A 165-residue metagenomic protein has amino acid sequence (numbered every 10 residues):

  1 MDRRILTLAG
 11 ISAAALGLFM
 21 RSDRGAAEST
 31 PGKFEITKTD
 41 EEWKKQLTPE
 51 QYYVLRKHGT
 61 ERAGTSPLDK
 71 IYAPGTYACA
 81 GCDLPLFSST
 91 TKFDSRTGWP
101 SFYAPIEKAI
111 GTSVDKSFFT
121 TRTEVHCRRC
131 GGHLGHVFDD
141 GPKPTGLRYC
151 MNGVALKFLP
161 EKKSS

Functional and structural regions predicted by a protein language model:
M1, K38-T39, L47: Short coil/turn linker and secondary-structure boundary residues
M1-A14: N-terminal secretory signal peptides and thylakoid transit peptides that target proteins across membranes
A15-L16, L159: A generic secondary-structure boundary signal that marks alpha-helix termini
L18-S22: C-terminal segment of classical bacterial N-terminal signal peptides
G25-A27: Boundary at the C-terminal end of the N-terminal hydrophobic targeting segment
T30-D40: N-terminal pre-domain segments of enzymes
E35, K44-A78, L84-S165: A short Gly-Trp-Pro
